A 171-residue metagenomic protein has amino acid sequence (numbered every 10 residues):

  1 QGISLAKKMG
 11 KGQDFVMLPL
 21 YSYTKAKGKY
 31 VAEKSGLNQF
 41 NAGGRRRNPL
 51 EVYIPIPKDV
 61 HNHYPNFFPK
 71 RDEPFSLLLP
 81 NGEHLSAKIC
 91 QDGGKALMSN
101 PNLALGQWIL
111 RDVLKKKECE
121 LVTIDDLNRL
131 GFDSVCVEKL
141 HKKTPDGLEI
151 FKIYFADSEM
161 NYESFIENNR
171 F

Functional and structural regions predicted by a protein language model:
G2-P145: Polyanion-binding interface signature
S76-L79, E167-F171: Polar low-complexity intrinsically disordered regions
F151-E159, F165-R170: Charge-dense, extended regions
